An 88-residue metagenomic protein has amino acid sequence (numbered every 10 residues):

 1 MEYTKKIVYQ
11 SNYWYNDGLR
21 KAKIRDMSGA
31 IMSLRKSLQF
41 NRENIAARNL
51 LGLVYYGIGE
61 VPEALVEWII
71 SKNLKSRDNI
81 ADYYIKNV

Functional and structural regions predicted by a protein language model:
M1-Y13: TPR-adjacent "capping" and linker segments in tetratricopeptide-repeat scaffold/adaptor proteins
K5, R35-Q39, I70-N73: Conserved structural position within tetratricopeptide repeats
